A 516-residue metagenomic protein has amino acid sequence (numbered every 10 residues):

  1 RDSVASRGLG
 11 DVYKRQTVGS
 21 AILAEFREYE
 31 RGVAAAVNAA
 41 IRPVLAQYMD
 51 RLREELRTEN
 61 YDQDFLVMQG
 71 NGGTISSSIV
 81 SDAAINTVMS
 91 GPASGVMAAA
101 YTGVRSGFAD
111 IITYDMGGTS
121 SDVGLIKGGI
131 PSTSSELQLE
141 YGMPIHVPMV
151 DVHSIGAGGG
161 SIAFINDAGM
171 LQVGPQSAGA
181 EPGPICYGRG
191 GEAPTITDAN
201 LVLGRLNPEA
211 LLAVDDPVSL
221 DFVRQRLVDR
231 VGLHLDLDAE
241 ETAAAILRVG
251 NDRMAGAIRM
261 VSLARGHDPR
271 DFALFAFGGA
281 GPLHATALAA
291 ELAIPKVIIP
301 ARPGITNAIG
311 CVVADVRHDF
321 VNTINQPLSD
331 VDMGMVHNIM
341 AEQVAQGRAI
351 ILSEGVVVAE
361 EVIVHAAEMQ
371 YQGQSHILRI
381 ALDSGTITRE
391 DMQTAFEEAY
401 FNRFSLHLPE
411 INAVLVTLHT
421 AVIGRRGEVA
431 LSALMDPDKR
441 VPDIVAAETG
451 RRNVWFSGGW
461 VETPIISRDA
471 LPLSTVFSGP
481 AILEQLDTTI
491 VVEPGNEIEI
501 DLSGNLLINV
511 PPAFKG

Functional and structural regions predicted by a protein language model:
D2-Y13: Single conserved hydrophobic/aromatic residue that forms the stacking wall/gate of nucleotide- or nucleobase-binding
K14, N38-A46: Acidic, His- and aromatic-enriched active-site or binding-groove loops in soluble protein domains that engage sugars
K14-E28, G32, A293-I309: Conserved phosphate-binding/catalytic loops in two-lobed NTP-binding clefts
R15-A21, L66, V357-E361, H407: Short beta-strand elements
G19-R27, M49-N166, M170, V218-H284 (+3 more regions): ATP-dependent carbohydrate kinase catalytic cores
E30-I41, I85: Glycine-rich tight-turn/loop motif centered on a GG-T
R51, S90, F108, G118 (+7 more regions): C-terminal, non-catalytic interaction/recognition modules in large multi-subunit enzymes and RNPs
G191: OB-fold/S1-family RNA-binding modules
